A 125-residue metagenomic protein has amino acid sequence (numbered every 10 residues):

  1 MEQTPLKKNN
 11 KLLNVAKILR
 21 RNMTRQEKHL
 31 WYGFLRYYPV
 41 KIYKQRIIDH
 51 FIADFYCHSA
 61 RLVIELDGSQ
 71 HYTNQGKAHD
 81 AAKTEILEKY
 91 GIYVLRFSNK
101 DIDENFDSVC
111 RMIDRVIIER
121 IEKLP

Functional and structural regions predicted by a protein language model:
M1-P125: Nucleic-acid endo/exonuclease domains
